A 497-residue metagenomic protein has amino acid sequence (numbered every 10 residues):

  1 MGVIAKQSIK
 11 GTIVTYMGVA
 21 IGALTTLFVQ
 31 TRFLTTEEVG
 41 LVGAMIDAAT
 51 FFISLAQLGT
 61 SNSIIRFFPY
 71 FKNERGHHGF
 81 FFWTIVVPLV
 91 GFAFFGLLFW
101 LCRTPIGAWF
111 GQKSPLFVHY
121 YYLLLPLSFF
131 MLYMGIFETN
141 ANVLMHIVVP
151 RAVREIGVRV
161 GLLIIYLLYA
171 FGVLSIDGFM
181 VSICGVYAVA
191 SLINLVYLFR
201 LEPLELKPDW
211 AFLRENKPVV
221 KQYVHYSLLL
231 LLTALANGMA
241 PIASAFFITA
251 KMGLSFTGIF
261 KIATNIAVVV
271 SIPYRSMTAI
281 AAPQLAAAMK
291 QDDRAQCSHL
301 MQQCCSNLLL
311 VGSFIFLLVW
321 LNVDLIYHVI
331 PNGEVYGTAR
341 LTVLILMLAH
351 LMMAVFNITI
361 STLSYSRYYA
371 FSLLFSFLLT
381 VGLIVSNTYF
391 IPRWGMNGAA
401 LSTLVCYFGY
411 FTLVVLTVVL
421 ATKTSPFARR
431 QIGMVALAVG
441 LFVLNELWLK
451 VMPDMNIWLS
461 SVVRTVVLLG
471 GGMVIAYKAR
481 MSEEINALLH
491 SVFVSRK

Functional and structural regions predicted by a protein language model:
M1-I4, L116, G172, I176-I183 (+4 more regions): Interhelical loop/hinge segments that connect adjacent transmembrane helices in multipass membrane
V3-N62, G91-W100, L127, H225-S255 (+1 more regions): Signature of the first transmembrane helix
A5, F130-I156, M347-L378, Y389: Membrane-interface junctions at transmembrane-helix termini in multi-pass inner-membrane proteins
Q7-A23, I183-L198, R214-A287, A349 (+1 more regions): Transmembrane helical elements of multi-pass membrane transporters/channels
L27, Q57-N73, V143, A263-C305 (+1 more regions): Helix-loop junctions and terminal segments of transmembrane helices in multi-pass membrane transport/translocation
R103-L124, L254, V319-H350, N397: Interfacial segments at transmembrane-helix termini and the short loops linking adjacent helices
A152-L167, F171-P203, F377-V385, M396-T417 (+2 more regions): Hydrophobic alpha-helical transmembrane segments
E446-K497: Membrane-proximal transmembrane or re-entrant/amphipathic helices at the cytosolic face
